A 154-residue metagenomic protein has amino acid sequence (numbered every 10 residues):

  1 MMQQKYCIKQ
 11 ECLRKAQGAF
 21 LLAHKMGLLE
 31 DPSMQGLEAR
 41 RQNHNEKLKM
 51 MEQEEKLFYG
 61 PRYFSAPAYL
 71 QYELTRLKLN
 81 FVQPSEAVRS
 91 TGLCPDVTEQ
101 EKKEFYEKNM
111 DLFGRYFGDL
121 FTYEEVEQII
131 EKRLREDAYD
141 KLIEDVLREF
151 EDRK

Functional and structural regions predicted by a protein language model:
M2-K154: Peptidyl-prolyl cis-trans isomerase
